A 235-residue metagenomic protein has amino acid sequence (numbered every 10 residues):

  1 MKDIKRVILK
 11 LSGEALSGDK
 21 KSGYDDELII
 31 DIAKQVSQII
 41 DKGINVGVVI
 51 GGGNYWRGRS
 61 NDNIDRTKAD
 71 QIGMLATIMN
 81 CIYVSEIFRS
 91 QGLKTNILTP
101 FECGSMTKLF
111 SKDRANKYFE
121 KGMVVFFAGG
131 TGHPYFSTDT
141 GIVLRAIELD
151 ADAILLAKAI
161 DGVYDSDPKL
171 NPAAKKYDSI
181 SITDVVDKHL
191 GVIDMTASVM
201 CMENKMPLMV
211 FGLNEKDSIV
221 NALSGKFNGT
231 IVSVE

Functional and structural regions predicted by a protein language model:
M1-E235: C-terminal catalytic "cap/lid" subdomain
